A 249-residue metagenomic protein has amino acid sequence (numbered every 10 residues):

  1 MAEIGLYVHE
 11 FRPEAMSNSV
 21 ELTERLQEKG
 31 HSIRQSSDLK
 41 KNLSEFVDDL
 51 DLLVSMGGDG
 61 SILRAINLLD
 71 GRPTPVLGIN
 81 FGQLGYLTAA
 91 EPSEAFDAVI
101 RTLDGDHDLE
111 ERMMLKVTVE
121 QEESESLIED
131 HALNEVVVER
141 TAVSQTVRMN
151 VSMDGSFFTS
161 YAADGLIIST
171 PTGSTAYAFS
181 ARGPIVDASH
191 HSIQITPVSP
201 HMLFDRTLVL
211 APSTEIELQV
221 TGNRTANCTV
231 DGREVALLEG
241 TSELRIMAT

Functional and structural regions predicted by a protein language model:
M1-L52, M56, S93-D108, V119-D130: ATP/NTP phosphate-donor binding region
H9, V54, G58, N80 (+2 more regions): A residue-level signal for conserved active-site and pocket-lining positions in enzyme catalytic cores
A15, G60-A65, T175-S180: Short glycine/serine/threonine-rich phosphate/pyrophosphate-binding segments that cradle anionic phosphate groups
L50, E111-L115, A132-N134, Q145-M149 (+6 more regions): A generic structural signal for short beta-strands and their flanking turns/coil linkers
R64, L68-G82, Y86: Gly/Ser-rich helix-loop-strand patches that form or flank binding pockets for ribonucleotide-derived cofactors
L84-D164: Catalytic core of DAGKc-family lipid kinases
D130, V138, D154-F157, F204-T249: ATP/nucleoside-binding phosphotransfer catalytic cores, i.e., glycine-rich phosphate-binding loops
S160-F204: Gly/Ser/Thr-rich active-site loops/lids in small-molecule metabolic enzymes that frequently grip phosphoryl groups
